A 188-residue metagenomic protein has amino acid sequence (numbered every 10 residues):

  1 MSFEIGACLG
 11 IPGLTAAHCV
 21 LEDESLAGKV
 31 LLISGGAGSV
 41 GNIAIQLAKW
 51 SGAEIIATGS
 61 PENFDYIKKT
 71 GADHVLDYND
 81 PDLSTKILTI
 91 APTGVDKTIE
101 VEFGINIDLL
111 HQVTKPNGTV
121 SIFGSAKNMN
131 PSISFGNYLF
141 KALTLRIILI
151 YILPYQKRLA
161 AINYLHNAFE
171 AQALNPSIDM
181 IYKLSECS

Functional and structural regions predicted by a protein language model:
M1-F3: Glycine/charged-rich beta-loop-alpha catalytic/anionic-binding loops adjacent to active sites
G6-D80: Mid-domain Rossmann-like dinucleotide-binding core that forms the NAD(H)/NADP(H) cofactor-binding site
G13-A16, S84, I107, F135-G136 (+2 more regions): A general structural signal for well-ordered alpha-helical segments in protein cores
A16, A48, I67, T98 (+4 more regions): Terminal peptide-recognition signature
V40, A44, I87, L110 (+1 more regions): Aromatic/hydrophobic pocket-lining residues that form π-stacking "cages" and hydrophobic walls in ligand
K49, L139, E170: Anion (oxyanion) recognition and catalysis
I56, K69-L145: Glycine-rich cofactor phosphate-binding loops and adjacent beta1-alpha1 units of small-molecule cofactor enzyme domains
Q156-S188: C-terminal hydrophobic helical "lid"/dimerization subdomain of Rossmann-like NAD(P)H-dependent oxidoreductases
